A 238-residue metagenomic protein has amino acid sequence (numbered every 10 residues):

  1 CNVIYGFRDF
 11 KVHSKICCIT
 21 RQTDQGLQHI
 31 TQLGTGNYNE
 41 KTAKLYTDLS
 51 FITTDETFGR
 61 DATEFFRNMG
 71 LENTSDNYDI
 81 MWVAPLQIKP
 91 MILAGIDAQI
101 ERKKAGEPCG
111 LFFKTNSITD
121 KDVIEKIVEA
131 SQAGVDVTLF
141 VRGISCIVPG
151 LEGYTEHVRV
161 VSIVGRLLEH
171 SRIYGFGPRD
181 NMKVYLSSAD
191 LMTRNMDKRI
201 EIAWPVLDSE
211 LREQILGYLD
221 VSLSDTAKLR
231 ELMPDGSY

Functional and structural regions predicted by a protein language model:
C1-H29, G34-N37, T42, T57-G59 (+1 more regions): PLD/PLD-like phosphodiesterase catalytic module centered on the HKD motif
K44-T47: Acidic/polar active-site rim loop that often engages polyanionic ligands
I52: Cofactor-/ligand-binding subdomain signature composed of acidic, glycine-rich, tryptophan-containing flexible loops
D55-D76, P90-A94: Short, compositionally biased "basic patch" segments
E72-M81, G106-P108: Gly-rich Lys/Arg/Thr-decorated short loops/hinges at beta-loop-alpha junctions or inter-strand turns that position
